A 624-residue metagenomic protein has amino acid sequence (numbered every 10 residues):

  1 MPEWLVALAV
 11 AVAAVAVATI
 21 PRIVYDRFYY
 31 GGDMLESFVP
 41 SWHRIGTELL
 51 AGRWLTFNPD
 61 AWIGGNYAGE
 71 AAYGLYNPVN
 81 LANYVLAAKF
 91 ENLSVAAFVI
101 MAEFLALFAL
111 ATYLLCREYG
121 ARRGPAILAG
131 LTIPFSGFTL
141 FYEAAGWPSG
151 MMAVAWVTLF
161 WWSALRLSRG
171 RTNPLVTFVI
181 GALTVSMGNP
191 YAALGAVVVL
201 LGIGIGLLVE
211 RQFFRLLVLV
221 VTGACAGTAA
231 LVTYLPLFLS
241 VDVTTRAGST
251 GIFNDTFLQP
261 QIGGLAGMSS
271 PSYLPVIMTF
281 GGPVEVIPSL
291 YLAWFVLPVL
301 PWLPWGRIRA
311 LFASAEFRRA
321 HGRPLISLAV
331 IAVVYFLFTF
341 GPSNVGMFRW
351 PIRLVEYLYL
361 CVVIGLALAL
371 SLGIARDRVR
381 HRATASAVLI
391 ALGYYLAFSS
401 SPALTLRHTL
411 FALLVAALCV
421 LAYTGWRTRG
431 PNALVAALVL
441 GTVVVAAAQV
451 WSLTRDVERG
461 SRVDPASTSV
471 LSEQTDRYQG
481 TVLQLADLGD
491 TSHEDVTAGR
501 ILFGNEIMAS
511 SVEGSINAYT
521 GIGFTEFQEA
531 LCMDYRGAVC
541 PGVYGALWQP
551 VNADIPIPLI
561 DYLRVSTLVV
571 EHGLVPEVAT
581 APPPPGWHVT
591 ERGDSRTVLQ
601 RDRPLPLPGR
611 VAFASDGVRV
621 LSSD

Functional and structural regions predicted by a protein language model:
M1-P21, V218, G425, L438: Start-transfer (signal-anchor) and selected internal transmembrane alpha helices of multi-pass inner/ER membrane
E3-V6, A121-L128, W162-R166, G170-T177 (+4 more regions): Membrane-interfacial loop-to-transmembrane alpha-helix junctions, especially the N-terminal start
V15-F108, L131-E143, W147-V154, V243 (+4 more regions): Membrane-interface coil-to-helix junctions
R44, G223-R319, I331, P342-I352 (+2 more regions): Periplasmic/ER-lumenal interhelical loops and adjacent helix-loop junctions in multi-pass membrane proteins
A102-Y119, G124-V209, V218-L237, V334-F336 (+1 more regions): Membrane-embedded helix bundles of polyisoprenyl
F108-L115, W156-S168, V198-G206, L297-P304 (+3 more regions): Transmembrane alpha-helical segments
I326-T339, S343-V345, R349-T468: Contiguous transmembrane helix-bundle modules in multi-pass membrane proteins
V435-A436, L440-D624: Soluble catalytic regions of membrane-associated enzymes that act on cell-envelope and secretory-pathway components
